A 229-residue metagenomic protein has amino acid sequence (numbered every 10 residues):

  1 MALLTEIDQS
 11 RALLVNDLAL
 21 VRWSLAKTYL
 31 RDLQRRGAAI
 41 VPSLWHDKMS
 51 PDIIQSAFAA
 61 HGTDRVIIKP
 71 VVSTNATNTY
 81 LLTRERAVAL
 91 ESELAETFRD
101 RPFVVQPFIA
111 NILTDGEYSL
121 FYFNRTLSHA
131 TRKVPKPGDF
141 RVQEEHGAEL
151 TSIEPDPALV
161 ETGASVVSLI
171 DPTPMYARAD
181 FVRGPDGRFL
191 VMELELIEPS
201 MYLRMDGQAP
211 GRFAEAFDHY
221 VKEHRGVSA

Functional and structural regions predicted by a protein language model:
A2-R11, L18-D115, P157-V160: Active-site nucleotide/adenylate-binding loops and adjacent lid/helix of ATP-dependent enzymes
V15, I67, R178, V191-E193: Generic enzyme active-site microenvironment
L20-W23, K133-P135, V182-G184: Short glycine-enriched loops at secondary-structure junctions
A38, G62, L169-M175: Short secondary-structure junctions
I40, V105, Y176-R178, V191: Hydrophobic residues on conserved beta-strands that form the core of alpha/beta folds
T77-P172, L190: Phosphate-binding site of ATP-dependent enzymes
S119, A179-V182: Short acidic loop-to-beta-strand element that houses the catalytic metal-binding Asp/Glu of nuclease active sites
D171-P174, R183-A229: C-terminal active-site "lid" helix and adjoining low-complexity regulatory extension at the edge of ATP-using catalytic
